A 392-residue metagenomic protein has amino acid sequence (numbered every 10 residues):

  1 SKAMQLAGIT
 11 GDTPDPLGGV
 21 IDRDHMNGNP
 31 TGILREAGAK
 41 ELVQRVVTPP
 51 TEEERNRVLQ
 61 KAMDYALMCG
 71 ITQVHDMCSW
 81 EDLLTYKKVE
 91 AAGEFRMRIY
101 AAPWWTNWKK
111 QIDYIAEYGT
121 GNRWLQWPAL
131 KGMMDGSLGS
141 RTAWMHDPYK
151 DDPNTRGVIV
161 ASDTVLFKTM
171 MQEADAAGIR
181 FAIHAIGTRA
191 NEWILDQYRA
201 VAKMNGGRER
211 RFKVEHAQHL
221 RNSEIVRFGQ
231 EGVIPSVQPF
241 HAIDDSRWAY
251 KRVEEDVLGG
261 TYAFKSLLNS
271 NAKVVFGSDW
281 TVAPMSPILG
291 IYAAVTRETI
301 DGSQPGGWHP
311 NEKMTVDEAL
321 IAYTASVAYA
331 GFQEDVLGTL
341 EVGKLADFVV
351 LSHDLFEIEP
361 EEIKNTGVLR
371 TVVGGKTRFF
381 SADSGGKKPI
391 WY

Functional and structural regions predicted by a protein language model:
S1-D113, P128, G132-A190, K203 (+6 more regions): Divalent metal-binding segments
N29, S137, K344, K376-R378: Residue-level signal for well-ordered, solvent-exposed loop/turn and beta-edge residues enriched in charged/polar side
L34-R35, A143, D279, V350 (+1 more regions): Short clusters of small/polar residues that mark proteolytic maturation junctions
A39-L42, M133, L138, H241-I243 (+2 more regions): Active-site/binding-pocket entry motifs
V89-E94, A116-L125, N205-G207, F228-G232: Acidic (Asp/Glu)-rich catalytic clusters
W124-T142, G232-I243: Non-cysteine beta-strand/loop elements that form the S-adenosyl-L-methionine
Q172-A182, R189-F212, H216-A217, N222-V226 (+4 more regions): His/Asp/Glu-enriched, well-ordered alpha-helical/loop segment that forms or immediately abuts the divalent-metal
R370, G374-T377, S381-G386: Beta-rich accessory regions
